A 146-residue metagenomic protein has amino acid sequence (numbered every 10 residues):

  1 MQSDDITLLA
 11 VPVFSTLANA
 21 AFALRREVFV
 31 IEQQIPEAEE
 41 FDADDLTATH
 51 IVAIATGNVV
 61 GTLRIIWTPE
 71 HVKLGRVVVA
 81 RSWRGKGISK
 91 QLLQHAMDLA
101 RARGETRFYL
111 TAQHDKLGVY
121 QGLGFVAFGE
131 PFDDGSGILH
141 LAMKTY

Functional and structural regions predicted by a protein language model:
M1-D45, H50, I54-N58, Y146: Short amphipathic alpha-helix that is part of the acyltransferase structural core
R25, Y120, F125: Conserved active-site tyrosine of GNAT-family acetyltransferases
T47-I51, V72, G137-M143: Short beta-strand micro-motifs in enzyme catalytic cores
V52, N58-I66, K73-V78: Conserved beta-strand in the GNAT
W67-G75, R84, D134-L139: A conserved beta-turn-beta hairpin within the catalytic core of GNAT-like acetyltransferases that forms part
V79, G85-D98: Conserved acetyl-CoA-binding loop-helix of GNAT-fold acetyltransferases
L93, D98-Q113: Conserved GNAT acetyl-CoA-binding A-motif
T111, V126-A142: Conserved catalytic-core motifs of GNAT/GCN5-like acyltransferases
